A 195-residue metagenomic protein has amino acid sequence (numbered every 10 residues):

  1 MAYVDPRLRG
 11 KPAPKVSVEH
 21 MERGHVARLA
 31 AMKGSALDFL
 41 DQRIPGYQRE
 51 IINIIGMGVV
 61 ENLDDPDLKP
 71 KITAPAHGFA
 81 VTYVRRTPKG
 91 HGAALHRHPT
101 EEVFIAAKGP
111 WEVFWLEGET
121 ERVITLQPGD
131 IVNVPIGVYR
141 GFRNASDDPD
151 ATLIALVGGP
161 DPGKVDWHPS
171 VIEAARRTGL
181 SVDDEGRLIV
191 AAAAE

Functional and structural regions predicted by a protein language model:
M1-G78, E185-E195: A short, N-terminal "cap"/entry segment at the start of jelly-roll beta-barrel domains of the cupin/DSBH fold
A2-P14, G141-E195: Double-stranded beta-helix
N62-K69, T82-H98: Conserved short histidine dyad/triad with adjacent acidic residue
P70-P75, G92-H98, W115, V123-T125 (+1 more regions): Short histidine-centered beta-strand/loop micro-motifs that create catalytic or ligand/metal-coordination sites
V84-R85, L95-R97, E101-A106, I124 (+1 more regions): His/acidic/aromatic-lined binding-pocket segments of jelly-roll/cupin-type domains and related regulatory beta-sandwich
P88-K89, T100-E112, L116-E117: Glycine- and acidic-residue-biased ligand/ion/polar-headgroup-sensing regions
H91-A94, E112, I131-V132, I136-F142: Histidine-centered metal-chelating micro-motifs
E117-I136: Short acidic-glycine-tyrosine-enriched beta hairpin
